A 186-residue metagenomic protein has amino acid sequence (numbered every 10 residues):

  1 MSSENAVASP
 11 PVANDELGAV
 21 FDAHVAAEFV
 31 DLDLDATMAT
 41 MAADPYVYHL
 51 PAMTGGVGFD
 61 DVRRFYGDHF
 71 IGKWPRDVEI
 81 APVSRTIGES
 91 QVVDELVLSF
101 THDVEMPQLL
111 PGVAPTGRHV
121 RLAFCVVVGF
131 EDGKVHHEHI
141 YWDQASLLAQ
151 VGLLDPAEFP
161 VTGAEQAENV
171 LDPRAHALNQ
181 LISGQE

Functional and structural regions predicted by a protein language model:
S2-E186: C-terminal and inter-domain tail/linker signature
